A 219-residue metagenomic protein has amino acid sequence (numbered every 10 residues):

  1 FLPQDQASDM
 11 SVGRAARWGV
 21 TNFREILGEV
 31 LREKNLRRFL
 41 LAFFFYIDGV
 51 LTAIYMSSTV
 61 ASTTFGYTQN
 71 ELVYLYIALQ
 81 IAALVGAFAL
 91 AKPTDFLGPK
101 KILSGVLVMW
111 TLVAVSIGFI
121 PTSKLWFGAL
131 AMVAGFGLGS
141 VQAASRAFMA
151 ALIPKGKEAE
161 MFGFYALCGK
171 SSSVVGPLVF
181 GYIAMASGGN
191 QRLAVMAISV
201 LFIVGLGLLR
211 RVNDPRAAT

Functional and structural regions predicted by a protein language model:
F1, M196-T219: Multi-pass alpha-helical transporter architecture, strongest for 12-TM Major Facilitator/SLC carriers used
Q4-L40: Juxtamembrane intracellular "pre-TM" segments in multi-pass secondary transporters
Y55-L72: Short amphipathic helix-loop junctions that connect adjacent transmembrane helices in Major Facilitator Superfamily/SLC
V85-P99, A184: Helix-to-loop junctions at the C-terminal end of transmembrane segments in multipass secondary transporters
K101-S116: Structural signature of the two symmetry-related core transmembrane helices
G118-L130: Helix-loop junctions at membrane interfaces in 12-TM secondary transporters
S140-P154: Intracellular juxtamembrane helix-capping segments at the cytosolic ends of symmetry-related transmembrane helices
Y182-F202: A membrane-interface helix-boundary motif in multi-pass transporters
